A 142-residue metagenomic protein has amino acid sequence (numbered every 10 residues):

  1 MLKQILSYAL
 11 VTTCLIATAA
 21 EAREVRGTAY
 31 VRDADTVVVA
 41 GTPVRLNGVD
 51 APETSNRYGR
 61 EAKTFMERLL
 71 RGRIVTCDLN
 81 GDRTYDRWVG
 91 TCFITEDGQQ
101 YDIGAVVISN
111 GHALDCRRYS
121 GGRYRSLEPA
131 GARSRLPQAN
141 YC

Functional and structural regions predicted by a protein language model:
M1-Y8: Bacterial N-terminal signal peptides that target proteins for export
L6, A17-C142: Small beta-barrel nucleic-acid-binding modules, primarily SNase/OB-fold domains and secondarily Tudor-like barrels
T12-I16: Hydrophobic membrane-targeting signal helices
